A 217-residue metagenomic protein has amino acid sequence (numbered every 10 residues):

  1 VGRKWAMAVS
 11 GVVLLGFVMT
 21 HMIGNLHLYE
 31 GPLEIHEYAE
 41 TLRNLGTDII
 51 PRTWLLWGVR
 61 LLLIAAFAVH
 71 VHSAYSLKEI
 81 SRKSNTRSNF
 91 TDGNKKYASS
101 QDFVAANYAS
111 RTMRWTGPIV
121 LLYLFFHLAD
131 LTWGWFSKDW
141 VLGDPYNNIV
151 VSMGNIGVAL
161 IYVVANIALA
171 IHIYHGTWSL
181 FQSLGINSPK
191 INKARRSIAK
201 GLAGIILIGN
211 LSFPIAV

Functional and structural regions predicted by a protein language model:
V1-V217: Membrane-embedded alpha-helical bundles that constitute the cytochrome b-like, heme-associated redox core of multi-pass
